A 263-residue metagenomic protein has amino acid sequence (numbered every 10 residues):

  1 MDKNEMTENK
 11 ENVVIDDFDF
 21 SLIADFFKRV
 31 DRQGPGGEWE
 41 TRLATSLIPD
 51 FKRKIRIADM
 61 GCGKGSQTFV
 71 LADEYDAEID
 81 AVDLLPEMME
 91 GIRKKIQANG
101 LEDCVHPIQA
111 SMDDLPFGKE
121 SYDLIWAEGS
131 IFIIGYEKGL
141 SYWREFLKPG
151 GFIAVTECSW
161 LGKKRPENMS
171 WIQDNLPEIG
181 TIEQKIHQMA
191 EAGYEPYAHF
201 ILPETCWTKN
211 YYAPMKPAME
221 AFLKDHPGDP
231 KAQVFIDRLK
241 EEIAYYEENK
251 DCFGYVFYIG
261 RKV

Functional and structural regions predicted by a protein language model:
G34-K54: Conserved alpha-helix/loop element of class I SAM-dependent methyltransferases that forms part of the SAM/SAH-binding
A58-M60, K64-D114: Class I SAM-dependent methyltransferase SAM/SAH-binding core
D113-L124: A short acidic, Gly/Pro-enriched loop at the edge of an enzyme's catalytic core that lines a small-molecule cofactor
L124-E137: A short SAM/SAH-binding and catalytic strip from SAM-dependent methyltransferases
K138-F152: A short glycine-rich, Lys/Arg-flanked "PGG" loop and its adjoining helix->strand segment in the class I
C158-L176: Short, glycine-/aromatic-enriched active-site segment of Class I SAM-dependent methyltransferases
E178-G193: Short alpha-helix
F200-V263: Conserved Class I S-adenosyl-L-methionine
